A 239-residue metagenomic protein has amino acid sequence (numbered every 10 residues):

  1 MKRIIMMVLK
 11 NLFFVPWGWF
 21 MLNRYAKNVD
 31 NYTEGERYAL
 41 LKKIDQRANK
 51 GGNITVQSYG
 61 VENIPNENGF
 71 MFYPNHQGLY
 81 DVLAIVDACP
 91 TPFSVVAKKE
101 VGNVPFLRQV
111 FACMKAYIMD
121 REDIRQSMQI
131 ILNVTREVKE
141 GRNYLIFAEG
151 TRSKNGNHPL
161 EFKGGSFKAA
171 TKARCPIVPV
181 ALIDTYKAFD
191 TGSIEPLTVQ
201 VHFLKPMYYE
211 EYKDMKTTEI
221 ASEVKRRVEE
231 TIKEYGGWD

Functional and structural regions predicted by a protein language model:
M1-F70: Membrane-anchoring hydrophobic helices of lipid-metabolizing enzymes
G18-Y25, R37, G51-G52, N66-I124: Catalytic core of membrane glycerolipid acyltransferases/transacylases, capturing the structured, soluble-facing
I44, D81-A84, F106, G165-S166 (+2 more regions): Hydrophobic alpha-helical segments typical of transmembrane helices and their membrane-interface/capping positions
S58, F72, V95, V201-F203: Generic preference for hydrophobic
S58, Y117-D120, Y209: Short acidic-hydrophobic, aromatic-tinged amphipathic segments that line or gate anion-handling sites
M128-D239: Non-catalytic C-terminal accessory region of glycerolipid acyltransferases and related lyso-lipid remodeling enzymes
